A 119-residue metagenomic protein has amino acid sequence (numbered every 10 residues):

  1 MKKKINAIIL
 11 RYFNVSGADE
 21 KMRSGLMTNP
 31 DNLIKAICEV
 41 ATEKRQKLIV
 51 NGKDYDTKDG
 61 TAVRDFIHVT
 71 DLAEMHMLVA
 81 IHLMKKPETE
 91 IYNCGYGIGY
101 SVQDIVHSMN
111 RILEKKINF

Functional and structural regions predicted by a protein language model:
M1-A18, M22, K47-N51: Conserved beta-loop-beta element that borders a ligand/cofactor-binding pocket
M1-I5, P30-A41: Basic phosphate/pyrophosphate-binding loop/patch that engages nucleotide-derived ligands
E20-D31: Conserved P-loop NTPase catalytic core
I34-F119: C-terminal substrate-binding subdomain of Rossmann-fold SDR/epimerase-dehydratase oxidoreductases
